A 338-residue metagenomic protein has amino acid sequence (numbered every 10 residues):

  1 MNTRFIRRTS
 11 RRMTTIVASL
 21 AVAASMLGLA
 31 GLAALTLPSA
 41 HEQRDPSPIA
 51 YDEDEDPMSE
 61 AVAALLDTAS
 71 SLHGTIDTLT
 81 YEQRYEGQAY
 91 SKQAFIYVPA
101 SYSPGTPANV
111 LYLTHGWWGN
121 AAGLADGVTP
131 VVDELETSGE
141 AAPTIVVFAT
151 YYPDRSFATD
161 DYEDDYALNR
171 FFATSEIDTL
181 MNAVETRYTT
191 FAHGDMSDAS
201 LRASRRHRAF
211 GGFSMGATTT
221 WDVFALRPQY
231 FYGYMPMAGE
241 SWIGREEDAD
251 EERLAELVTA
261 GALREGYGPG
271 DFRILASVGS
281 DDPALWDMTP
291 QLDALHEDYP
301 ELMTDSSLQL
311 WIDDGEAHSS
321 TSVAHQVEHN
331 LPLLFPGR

Functional and structural regions predicted by a protein language model:
F5-V22: N-terminal Sec-pathway targeting helices
L20-A30: Core hydrophobic alpha-helical transmembrane segments of single-pass membrane proteins
A30-R338: Non-catalytic cap/lid and distal C-terminal segments of serine-dependent acyl enzymes
